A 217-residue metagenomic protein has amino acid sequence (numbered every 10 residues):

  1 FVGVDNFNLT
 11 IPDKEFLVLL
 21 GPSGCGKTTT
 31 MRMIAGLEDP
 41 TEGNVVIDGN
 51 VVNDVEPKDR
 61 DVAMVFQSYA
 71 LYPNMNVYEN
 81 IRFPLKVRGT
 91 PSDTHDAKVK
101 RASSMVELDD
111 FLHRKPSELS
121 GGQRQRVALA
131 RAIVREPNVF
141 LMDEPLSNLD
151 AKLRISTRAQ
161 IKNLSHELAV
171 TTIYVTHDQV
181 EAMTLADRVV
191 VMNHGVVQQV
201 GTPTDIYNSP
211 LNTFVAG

Functional and structural regions predicted by a protein language model:
V2-P12, G43: Conserved beta-strand
G3, E38-D39, V46, K86: A position-specific signal in ABC ATPase nucleotide-binding domains
F16, C25: Walker A (P-loop) ATP-phosphate-binding motif of ABC ATPase nucleotide-binding domains
L20-P22: The feature captures the beta-strand-to-loop junction immediately N-terminal to the Walker
T28-M31, V127: ABC ATPase nucleotide-binding domain helices that frame the ATP-binding cleft
A35: Helix-to-loop junction immediately C-terminal to a conserved catalytic motif
N44-V46, N50-V51, V196: ATP-binding/catalytic-site motifs of ATP-hydrolyzing domains
P57-F214: ABC ATPase nucleotide-binding domains
